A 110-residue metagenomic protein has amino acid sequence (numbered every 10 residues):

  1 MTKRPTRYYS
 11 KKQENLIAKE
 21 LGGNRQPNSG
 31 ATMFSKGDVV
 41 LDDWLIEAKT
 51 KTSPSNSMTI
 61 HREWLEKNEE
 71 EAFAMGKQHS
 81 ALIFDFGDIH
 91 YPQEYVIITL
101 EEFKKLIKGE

Functional and structural regions predicted by a protein language model:
M1-E110: Catalytic phosphate/metal-binding cores of nucleic-acid and nucleotide-processing enzymes, i.e., regions that mediate
